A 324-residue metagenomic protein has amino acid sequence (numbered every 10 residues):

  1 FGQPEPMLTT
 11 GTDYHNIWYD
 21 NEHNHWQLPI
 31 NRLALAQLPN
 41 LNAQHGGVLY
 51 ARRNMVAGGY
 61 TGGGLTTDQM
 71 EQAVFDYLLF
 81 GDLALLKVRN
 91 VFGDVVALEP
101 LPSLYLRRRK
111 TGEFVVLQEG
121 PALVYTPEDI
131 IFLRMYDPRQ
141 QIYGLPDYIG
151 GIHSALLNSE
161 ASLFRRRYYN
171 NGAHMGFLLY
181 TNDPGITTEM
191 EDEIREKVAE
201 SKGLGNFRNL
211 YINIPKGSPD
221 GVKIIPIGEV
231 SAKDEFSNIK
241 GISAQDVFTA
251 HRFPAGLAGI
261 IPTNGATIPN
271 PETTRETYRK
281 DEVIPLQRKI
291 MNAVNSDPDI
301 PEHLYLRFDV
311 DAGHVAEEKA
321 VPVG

Functional and structural regions predicted by a protein language model:
F1-Y105, T267, P271-R275, R279-E282 (+3 more regions): Flexible, gly/proline-biased loop segments at the beginnings of proteins or at boundaries between secondary-structure
P6-T10, N16-W18, N90-G144: Active-site and NAD+-binding cores of ADP-ribose-processing enzymes
R52, V116-P254, A258-T267, T277-Y278 (+1 more regions): Extended, charged amphipathic alpha-helical segments
